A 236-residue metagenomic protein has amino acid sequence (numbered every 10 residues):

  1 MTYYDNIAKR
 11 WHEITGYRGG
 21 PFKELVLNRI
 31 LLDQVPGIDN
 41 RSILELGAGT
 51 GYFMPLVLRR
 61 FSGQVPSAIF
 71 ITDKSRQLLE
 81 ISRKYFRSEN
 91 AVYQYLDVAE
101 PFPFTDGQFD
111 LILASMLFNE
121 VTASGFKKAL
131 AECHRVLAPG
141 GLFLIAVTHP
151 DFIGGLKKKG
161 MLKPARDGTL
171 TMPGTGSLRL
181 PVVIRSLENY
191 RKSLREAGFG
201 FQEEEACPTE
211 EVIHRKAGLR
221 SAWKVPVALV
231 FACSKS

Functional and structural regions predicted by a protein language model:
M1-I38, Y52, L56: Conserved class I S-adenosyl-L-methionine
L44-E100: Class I SAM-dependent methyltransferase SAM/SAH-binding core
F102-I112: A short acidic, Gly/Pro-enriched loop at the edge of an enzyme's catalytic core that lines a small-molecule cofactor
L111-G125: A short SAM/SAH-binding and catalytic strip from SAM-dependent methyltransferases
K127-L142: A short glycine-rich, Lys/Arg-flanked "PGG" loop and its adjoining helix->strand segment in the class I
F143-T169: Conserved class I S-adenosyl-L-methionine
L180-E204: Short alpha-helix
A197-F199, E203-S236: C-terminal lobe and adjacent flexible extensions of AdoMet/dcAdoMet transferase-like proteins
